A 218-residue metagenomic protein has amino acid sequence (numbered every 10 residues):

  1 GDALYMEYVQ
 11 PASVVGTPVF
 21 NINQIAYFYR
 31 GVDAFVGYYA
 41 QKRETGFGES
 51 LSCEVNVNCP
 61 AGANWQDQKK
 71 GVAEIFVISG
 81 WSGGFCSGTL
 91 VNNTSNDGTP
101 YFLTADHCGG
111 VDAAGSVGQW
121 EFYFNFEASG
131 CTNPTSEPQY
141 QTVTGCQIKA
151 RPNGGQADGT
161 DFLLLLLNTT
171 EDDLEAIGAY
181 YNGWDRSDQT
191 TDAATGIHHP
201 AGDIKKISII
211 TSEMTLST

Functional and structural regions predicted by a protein language model:
G1-T218: Serine endopeptidase catalytic core focused on the charge-relay Asp
